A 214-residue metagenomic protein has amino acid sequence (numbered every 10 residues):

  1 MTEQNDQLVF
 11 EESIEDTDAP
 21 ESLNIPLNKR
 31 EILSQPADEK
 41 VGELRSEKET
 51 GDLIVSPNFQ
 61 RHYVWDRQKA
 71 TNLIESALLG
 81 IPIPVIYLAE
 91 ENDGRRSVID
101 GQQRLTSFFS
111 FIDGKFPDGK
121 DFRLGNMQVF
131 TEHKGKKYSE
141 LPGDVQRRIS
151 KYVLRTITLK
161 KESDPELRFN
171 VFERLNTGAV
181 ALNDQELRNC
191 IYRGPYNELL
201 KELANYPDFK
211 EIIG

Functional and structural regions predicted by a protein language model:
T2-E43, P57-G214: Basic- and aromatic-enriched surface patches that contact anionic nucleotides/nucleic acids
T50-P57: A short, surface-exposed helix-loop junction/capping segment
